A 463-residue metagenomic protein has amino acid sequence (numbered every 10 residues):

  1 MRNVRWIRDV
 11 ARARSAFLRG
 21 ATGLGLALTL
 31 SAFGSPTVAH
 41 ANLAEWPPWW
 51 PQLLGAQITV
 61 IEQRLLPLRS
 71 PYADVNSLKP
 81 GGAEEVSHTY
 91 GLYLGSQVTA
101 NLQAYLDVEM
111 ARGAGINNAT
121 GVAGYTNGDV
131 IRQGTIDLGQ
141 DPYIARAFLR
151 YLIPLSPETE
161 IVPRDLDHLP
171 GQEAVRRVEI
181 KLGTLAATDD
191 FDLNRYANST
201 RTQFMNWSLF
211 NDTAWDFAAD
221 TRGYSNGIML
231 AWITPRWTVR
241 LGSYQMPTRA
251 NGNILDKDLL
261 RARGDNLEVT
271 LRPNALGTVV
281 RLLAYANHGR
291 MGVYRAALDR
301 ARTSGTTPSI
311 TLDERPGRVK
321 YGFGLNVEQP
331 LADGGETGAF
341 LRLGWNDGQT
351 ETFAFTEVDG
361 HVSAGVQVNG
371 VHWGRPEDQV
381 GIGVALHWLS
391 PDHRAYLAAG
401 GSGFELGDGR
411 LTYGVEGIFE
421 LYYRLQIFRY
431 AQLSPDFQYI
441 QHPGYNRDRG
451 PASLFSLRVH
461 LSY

Functional and structural regions predicted by a protein language model:
N42-L54, L65-P67, G95-A104, N117 (+7 more regions): Short loop/turn motifs that connect adjacent beta-strands in outer-membrane beta-barrel proteins
Q52, H88-L92, Y143-A147, V178 (+7 more regions): Hydrophobic, lipid-facing positions within transmembrane beta-strands of outer-membrane proteins
L54, I58-E62, L106-M110, I180-T184 (+8 more regions): Transmembrane beta-barrel strands of outer-membrane/channel proteins
S96-V98, V108, Y151-I153, T184 (+7 more regions): Residue-level signature of outer-membrane beta-barrel architecture
G121-G139, Y143, S156-E268, S309 (+1 more regions): Surface-exposed coil loops of outer-membrane beta-barrel proteins
A145-E158, I382, P451-Y463: Outer-membrane beta-barrel "beta-signal"
W207-P330, G334-A339, L343-T350, E357 (+1 more regions): Signature for the C-terminal beta-barrel architecture of outer-membrane proteins
E268-T270, L283-G317, D347, E351-G360 (+1 more regions): Outer membrane beta-barrel transmembrane domains
